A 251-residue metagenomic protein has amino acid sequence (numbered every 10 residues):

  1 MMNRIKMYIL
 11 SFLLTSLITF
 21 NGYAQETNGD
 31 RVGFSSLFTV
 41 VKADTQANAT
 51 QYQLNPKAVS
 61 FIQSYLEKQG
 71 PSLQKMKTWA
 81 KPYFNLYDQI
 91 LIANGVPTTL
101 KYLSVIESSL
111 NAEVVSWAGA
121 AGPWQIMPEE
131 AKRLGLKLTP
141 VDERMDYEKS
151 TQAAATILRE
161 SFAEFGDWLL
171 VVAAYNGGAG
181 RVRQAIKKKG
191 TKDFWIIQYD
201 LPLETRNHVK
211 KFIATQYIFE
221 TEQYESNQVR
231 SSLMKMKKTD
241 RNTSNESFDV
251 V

Functional and structural regions predicted by a protein language model:
M2-I9, L13-N94, Y224, V229-L233 (+1 more regions): An acidic, Gly/Ser/Thr/Pro-rich helix-cap/linker signature
E26-L66, G122-Q125, A174-E225: Catalytic and substrate-binding regions of cell-wall glycan-acting enzymes that process beta-1,4-linked
L66-K77, Y87-I90, A112-W117, L136-Y147 (+2 more regions): Second-shell loop/turn segments in exported
T78, P82-N85, Q89, K101 (+3 more regions): Solvent-exposed, polar/charged alpha-helical surfaces in well-ordered, non-transmembrane soluble domains, broadly
V96-E113, V171-N176: Short, functionally critical alpha-helical segments immediately adjacent to catalytic or ligand/cofactor-binding
S108-S109, E129-A131, Y217: Solvent-exposed coil/turn segments that connect beta secondary-structure elements in extracytoplasmic/periplasmic
S109-W117, R133, S161-E164, A179-T191: Secretory-pathway/luminal and periplasmic proteins that interact with or process carbohydrate-rich
A118-P140, T151-A154, L158: Substrate-binding/active-site groove segments that recognize and process beta-1,4-linked N-acetyl-hexosamine
